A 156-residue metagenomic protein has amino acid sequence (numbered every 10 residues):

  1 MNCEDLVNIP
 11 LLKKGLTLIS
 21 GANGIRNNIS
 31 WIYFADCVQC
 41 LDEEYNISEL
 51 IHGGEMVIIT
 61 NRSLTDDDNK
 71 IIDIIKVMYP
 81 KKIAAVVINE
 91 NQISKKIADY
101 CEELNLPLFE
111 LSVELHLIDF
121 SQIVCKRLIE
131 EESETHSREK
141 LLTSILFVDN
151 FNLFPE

Functional and structural regions predicted by a protein language model:
M1-E156: Alpha-helical/coil-rich non-catalytic "connector" segments in signaling and regulatory proteins
